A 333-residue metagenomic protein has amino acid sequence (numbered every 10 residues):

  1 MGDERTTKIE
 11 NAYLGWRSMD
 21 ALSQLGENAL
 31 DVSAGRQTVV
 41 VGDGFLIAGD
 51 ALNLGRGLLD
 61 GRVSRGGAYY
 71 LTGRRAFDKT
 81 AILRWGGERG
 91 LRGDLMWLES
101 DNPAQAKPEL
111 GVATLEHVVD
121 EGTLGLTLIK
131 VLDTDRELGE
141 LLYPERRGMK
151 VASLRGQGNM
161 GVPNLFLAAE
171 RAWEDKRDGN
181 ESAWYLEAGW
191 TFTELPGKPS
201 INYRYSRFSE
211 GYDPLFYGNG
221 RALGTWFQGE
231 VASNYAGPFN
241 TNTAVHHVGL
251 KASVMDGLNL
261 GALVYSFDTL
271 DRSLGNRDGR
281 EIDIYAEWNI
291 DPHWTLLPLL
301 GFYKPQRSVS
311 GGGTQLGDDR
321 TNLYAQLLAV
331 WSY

Functional and structural regions predicted by a protein language model:
M1-N102, K107-L126, Y185, W190-G220: Outer membrane beta-barrel
T7-L14, K79-A81, E109-A113, K150-L154 (+5 more regions): Hydrophobic, lipid-facing positions within transmembrane beta-strands of outer-membrane proteins
W16-S18, W85-G87, E116-V119, G156-M160 (+5 more regions): Residue-level signature of outer-membrane beta-barrel architecture
L30-V32, L91-L95, G122-L126, L165-A169 (+7 more regions): Transmembrane beta-strands of outer-membrane beta-barrel proteins
G35-V39, M96-S100, I129-L132, N159 (+6 more regions): Outer-membrane beta-barrel pore domains and translocons
G44-A51, S100, A104-V112, D135-Y143 (+5 more regions): Outer-membrane beta-barrel translocator domains and adjoining extracellular loop/strand segments of Gram-negative
G139-L142, A168-A172, G179-S253, N259-G261 (+1 more regions): Extracellular/periplasmic loop regions
D319-Y333: Outer-membrane beta-barrel "beta-signal"
